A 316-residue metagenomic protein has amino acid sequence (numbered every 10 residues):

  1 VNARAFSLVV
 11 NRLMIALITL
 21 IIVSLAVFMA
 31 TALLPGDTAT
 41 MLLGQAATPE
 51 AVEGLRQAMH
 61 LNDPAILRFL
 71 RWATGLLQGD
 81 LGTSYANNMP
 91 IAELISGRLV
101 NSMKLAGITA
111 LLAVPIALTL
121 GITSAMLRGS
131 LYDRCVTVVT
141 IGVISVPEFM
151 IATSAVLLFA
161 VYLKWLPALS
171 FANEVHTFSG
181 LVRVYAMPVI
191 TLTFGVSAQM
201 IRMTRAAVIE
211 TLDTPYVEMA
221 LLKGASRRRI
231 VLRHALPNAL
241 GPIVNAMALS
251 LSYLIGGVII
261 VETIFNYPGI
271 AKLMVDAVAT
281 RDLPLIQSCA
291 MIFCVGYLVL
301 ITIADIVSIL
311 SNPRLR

Functional and structural regions predicted by a protein language model:
V1-A5, N62-L118: An internal, D/E-rich "acidic patch" concept
N2-A30: Charged, compositionally biased N-terminal leader segments and the immediate start of the first structured element
N2-L8, G97-Y132, E148, T177-R316: Alpha-helical transmembrane segments of integral membrane proteins, especially multi-pass inner/plasma-membrane
I15, V23, L112-A113, T140 (+3 more regions): Transmembrane alpha-helical core residues of multi-pass small-molecule transporters, especially secondary transporters
T19-L70, L163-V184: Hydrophobic alpha-helical transmembrane segments of membrane transport/permease proteins and related membrane-embedded
V23, V27-T31, A152, V156-A160 (+4 more regions): Juxtamembrane/transmembrane-helix interface segments of polytopic membrane transporters
A26-L33, D63, R71-T74, V138-L169 (+2 more regions): Membrane-water interface segments at the C-terminal ends of transmembrane alpha-helices in multi-pass inner-membrane
Q57-I66, L81-I91, A172-Y185, L192 (+1 more regions): Membrane-interfacial helix-loop-helix junctions in multi-pass membrane proteins
